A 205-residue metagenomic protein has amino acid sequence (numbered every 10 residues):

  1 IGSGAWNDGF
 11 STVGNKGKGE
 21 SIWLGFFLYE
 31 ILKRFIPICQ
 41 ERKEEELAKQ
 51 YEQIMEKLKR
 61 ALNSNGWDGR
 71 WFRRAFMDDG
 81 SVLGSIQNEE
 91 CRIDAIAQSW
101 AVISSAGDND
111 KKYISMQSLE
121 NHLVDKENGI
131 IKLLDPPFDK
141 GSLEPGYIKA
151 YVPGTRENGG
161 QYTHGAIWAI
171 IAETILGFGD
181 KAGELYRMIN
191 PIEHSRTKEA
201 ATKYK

Functional and structural regions predicted by a protein language model:
I1-K33, P37, E41: Hydrophobic, small-residue-rich alpha-helical packing segments that form membrane-like cores
G4, K16, L119-L123, E127-Y162 (+1 more regions): Structured mid-domain segments that build the active-site/substrate or prosthetic-cofactor binding neighborhood
S11-G25, G80-S104, I148-A166, I175: Solvent-exposed loop and edge beta-strand segments that line ligand/cofactor-binding and catalytic clefts
S21, R70, W100, K181-A182: Beta-sheet entry/capping signal
F27-P145, R187, P191-K205: Catalytic cores of carbohydrate-active enzymes
I31, F35-I38, Y162-A166, I170-A182: Long hydrophobic segments that form regular secondary structure
Y151, Q161, I175-S195, E199: Extended polysaccharide-engagement surfaces of secreted carbohydrate-active enzymes
